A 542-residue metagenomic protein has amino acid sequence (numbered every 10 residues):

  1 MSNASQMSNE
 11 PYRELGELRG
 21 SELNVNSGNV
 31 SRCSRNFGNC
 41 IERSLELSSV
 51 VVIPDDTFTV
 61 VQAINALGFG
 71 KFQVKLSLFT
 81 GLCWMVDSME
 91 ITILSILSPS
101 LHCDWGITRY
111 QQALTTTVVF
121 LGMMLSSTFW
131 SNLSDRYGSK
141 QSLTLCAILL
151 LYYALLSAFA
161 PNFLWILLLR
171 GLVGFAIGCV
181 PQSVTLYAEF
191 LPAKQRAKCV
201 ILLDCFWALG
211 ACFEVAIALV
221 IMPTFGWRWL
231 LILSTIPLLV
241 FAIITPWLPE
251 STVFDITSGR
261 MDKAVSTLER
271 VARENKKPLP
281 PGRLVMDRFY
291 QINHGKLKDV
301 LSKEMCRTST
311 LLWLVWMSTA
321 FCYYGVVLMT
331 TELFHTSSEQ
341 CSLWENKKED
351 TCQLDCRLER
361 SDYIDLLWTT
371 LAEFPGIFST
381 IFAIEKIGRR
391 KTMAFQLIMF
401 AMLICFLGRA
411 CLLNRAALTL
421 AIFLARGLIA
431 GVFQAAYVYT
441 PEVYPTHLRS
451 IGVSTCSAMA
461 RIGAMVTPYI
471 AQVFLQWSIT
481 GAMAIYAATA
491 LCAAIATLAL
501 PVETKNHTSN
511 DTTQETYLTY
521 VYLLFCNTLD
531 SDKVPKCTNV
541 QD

Functional and structural regions predicted by a protein language model:
S2-D542: Transmembrane-helix signature of 12-pass secondary carriers
